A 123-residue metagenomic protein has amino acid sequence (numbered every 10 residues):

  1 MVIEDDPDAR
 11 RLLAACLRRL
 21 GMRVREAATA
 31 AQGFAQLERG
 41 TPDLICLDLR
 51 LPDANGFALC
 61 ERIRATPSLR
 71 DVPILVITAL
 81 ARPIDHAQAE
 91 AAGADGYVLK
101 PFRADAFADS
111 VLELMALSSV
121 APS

Functional and structural regions predicted by a protein language model:
E4: Conserved acidic carboxylate
R10, P52, R70, R82: The feature encodes the CheY-like receiver
R11-R19: Charged docking surfaces used in two-component/phosphorelay signaling
G21-A28, Q36: Short hydrophobic/Thr-rich beta-strand motif most characteristic of the beta2 strand and flanking loop of CheY-like
T41-C46, L51: Active-site beta3 strand of CheY-like receiver
F102-V111: C-terminal output helix
